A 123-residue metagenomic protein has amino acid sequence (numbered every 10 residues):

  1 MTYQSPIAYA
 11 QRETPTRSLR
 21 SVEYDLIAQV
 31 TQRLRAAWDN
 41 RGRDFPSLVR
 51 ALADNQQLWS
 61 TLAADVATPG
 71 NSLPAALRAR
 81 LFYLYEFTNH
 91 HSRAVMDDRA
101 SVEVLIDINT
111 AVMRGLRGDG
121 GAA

Functional and structural regions predicted by a protein language model:
M1-Q57, A67-T68, P74, A79-A123: N-terminal intrinsically disordered, cationic/polar leader segments that include organellar targeting peptides
